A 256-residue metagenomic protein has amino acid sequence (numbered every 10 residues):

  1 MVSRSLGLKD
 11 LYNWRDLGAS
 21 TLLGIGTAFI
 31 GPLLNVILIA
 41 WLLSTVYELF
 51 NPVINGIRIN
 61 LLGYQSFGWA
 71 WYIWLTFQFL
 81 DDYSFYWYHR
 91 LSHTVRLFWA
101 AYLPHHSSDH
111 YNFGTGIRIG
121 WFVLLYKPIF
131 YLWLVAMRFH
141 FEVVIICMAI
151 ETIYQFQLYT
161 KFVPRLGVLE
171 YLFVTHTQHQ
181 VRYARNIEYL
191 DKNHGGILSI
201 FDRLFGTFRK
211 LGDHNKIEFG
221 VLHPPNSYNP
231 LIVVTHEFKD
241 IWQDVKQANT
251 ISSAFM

Functional and structural regions predicted by a protein language model:
M1-G18: Membrane-interface helix-loop junction between the first two transmembrane segments
W14-G31: Alpha-helical transmembrane segments in multi-pass membrane proteins
G18, L22, E170, L198 (+3 more regions): Generic detector of well-ordered alpha-helical segments enriched in charged/polar residues, highlighting helical
I25, F29, V46, F50 (+5 more regions): Generic secondary-structure transition motif, activating predominantly at the C-termini of alpha-helices
G26-I37, Q65-N226: Membrane-embedded catalytic scaffold of the fatty acid hydroxylase/desaturase
L38-Y72: Juxtamembrane/interfacial segments at transmembrane-helix boundaries in multi-pass membrane proteins
K216-M256: A membrane-cytosol interface segment of integral membrane proteins
